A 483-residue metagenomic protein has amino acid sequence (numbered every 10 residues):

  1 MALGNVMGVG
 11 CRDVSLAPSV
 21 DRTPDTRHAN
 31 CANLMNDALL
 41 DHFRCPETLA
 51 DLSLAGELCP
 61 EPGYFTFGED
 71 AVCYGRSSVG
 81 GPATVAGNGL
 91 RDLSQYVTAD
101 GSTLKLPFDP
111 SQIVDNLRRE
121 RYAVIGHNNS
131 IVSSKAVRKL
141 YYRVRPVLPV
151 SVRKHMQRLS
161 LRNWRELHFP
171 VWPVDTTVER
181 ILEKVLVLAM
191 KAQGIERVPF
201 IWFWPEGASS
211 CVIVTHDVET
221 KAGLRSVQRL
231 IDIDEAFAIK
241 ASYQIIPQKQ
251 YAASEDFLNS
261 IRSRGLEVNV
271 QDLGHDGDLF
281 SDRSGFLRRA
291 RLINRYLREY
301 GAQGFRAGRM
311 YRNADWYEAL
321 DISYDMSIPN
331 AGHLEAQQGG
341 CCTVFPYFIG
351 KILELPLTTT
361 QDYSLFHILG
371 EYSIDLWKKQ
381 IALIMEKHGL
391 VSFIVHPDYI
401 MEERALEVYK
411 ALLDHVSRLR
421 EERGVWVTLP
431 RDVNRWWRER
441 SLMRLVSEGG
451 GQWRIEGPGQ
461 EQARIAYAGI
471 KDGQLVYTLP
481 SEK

Functional and structural regions predicted by a protein language model:
A2-V6, R12, L16-S19, D25-Q244 (+3 more regions): Terminal accessory/targeting
P149-S160, I293-N294, G332-C341: Short N-terminal helix-initiation segments at or just after the protein's N-terminus
S209-V212, A222-L224, I231-Q338, G350-L365 (+1 more regions): Metal-dependent polysaccharide deacetylase catalytic core of the NodB/CE4 family, i.e., the active-site-bearing domain
S254-R262, T343-Y347, K379-L383: Short amphipathic alpha-helices and their capping/turn segments at secondary-structure boundaries
R283-L287, C341-T343, R440-E448: Short, surface-exposed amphipathic charged segments that create phosphate/polyanion-binding patches used for binding
